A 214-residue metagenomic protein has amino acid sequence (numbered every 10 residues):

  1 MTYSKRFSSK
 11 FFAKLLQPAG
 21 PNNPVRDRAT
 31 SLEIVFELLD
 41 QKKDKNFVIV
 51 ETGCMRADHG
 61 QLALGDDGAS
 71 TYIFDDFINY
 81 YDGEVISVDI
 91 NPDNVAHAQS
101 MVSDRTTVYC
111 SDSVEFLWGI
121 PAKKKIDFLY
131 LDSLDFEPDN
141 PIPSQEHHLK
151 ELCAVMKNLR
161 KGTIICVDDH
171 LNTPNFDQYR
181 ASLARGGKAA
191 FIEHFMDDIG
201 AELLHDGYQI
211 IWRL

Functional and structural regions predicted by a protein language model:
M1-L214: A short alpha-helical cap/connector motif
